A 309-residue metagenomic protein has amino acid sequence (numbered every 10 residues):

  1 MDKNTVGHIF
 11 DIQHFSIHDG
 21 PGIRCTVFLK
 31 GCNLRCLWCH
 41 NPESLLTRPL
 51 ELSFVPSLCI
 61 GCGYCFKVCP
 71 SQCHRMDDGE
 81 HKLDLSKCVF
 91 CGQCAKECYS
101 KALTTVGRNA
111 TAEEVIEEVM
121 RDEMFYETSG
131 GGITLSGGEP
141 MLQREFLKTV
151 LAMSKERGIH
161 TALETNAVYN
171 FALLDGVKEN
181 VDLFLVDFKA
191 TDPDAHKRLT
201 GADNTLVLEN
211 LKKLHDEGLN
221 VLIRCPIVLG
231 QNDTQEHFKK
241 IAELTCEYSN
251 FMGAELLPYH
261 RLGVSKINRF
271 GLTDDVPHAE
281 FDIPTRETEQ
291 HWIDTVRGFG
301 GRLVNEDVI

Functional and structural regions predicted by a protein language model:
D2-P21, I227-I309: Auxiliary Fe-S-binding modules of radical SAM enzymes
F10-Y64, H81-F90: N-terminal pre-triad scaffold of radical SAM enzymes
C36, C59, C65, C69 (+7 more regions): Hydrophobic packing within well-folded, soluble alpha/beta domains
L37-T47, Y64-L83, Q93-N109: Iron-sulfur cluster-binding cysteine motifs and their immediate structural context in ferredoxin-like electron-transfer
R48-L52, T104, L303-E306: Conserved short beta-strand edge segments in small beta-sheet-based binding/regulatory domains
S53, K197-D203, G271-F281: Short glycine-enriched, charge-decorated loop/helix-capping segments at active-site entrances that position
S53-S57, G107-D122: Extended, non-globular alpha-helical segments
E113-R269: Conserved AdoMet/S-adenosylmethionine-binding subsite of the radical SAM
